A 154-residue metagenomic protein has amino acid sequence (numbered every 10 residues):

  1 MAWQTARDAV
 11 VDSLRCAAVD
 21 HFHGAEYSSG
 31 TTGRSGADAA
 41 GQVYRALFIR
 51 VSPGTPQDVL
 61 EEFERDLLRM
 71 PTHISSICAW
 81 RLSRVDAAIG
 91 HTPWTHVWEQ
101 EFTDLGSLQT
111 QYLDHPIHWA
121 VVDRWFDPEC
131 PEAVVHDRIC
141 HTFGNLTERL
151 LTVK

Functional and structural regions predicted by a protein language model:
M1-E99, T103-P116, D137-K154: Short S/T/G/P-rich N-terminal loop/turn motif that feeds into the first structured element of a domain
H118-D127, P131-E132, D137: Outer-membrane beta-barrel domain signature
